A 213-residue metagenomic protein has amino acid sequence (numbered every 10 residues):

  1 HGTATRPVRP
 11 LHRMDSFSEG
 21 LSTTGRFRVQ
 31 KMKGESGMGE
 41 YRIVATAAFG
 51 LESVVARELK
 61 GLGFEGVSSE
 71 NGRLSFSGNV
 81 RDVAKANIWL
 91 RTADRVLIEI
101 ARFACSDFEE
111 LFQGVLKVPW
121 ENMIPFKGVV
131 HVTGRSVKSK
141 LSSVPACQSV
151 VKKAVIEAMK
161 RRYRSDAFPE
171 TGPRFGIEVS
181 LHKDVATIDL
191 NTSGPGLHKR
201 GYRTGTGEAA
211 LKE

Functional and structural regions predicted by a protein language model:
T3-T5, T23-T24: Ala/Thr-enriched low-complexity intrinsically disordered regions
V8, M14, V29-M32: Short hydrophobic transmembrane-like helices used for membrane targeting/insertion
T23-G37: Short, Lys/Arg-enriched N-terminal segments with co-localized hydrophobic residues within the first ~10-30 amino acids
G39-F175, T192-G194, H198, R203-T206: Accessory substrate-recognition/RNA-binding modules or partner subunits associated with SAM-dependent
I177-L190: C-terminal edge-of-domain segments
K212-E213: Conserved alpha-helix/loop element of class I SAM-dependent methyltransferases that forms part of the SAM/SAH-binding
